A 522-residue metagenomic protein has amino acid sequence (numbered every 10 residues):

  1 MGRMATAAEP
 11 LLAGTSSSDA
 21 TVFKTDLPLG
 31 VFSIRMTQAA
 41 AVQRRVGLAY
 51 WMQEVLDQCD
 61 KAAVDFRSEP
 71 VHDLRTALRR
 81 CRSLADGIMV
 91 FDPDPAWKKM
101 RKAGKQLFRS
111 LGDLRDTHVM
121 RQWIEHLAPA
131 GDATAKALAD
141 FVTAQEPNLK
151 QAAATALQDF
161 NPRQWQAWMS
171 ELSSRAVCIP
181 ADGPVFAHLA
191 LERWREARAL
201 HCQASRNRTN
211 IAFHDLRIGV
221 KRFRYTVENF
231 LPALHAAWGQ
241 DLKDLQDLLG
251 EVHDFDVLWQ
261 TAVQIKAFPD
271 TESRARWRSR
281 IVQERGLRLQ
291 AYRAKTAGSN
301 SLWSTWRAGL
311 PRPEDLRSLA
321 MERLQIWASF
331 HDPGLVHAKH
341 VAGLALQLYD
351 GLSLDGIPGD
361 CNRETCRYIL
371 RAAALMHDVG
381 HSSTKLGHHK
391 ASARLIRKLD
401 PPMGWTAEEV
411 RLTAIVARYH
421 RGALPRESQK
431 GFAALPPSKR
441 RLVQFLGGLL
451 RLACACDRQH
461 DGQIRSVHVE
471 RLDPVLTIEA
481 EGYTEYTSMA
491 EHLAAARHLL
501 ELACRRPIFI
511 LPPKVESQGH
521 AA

Functional and structural regions predicted by a protein language model:
G2-D315: Function-determining surface determinants
A39-A40, D182, A320-H340, L375-H381: Active-site flanking loop/helix segments enriched in acidic
Q53-L56, D60, R195-R198, C202 (+4 more regions): Amphipathic, well-packed alpha-helical segments that form the structural scaffold of globular domains
F223, E322-D332, Q429-R440, E481-T484: Short hinge/gating elements
E314-M321, R367, V469-L472: Flexible hinge/switch segments at interdomain interfaces of large molecular machines
A328, H337, Y349-V469: Divalent metal-dependent catalytic cores for phosphoryl transfer on phosphate-bearing substrates
Q459-I510: Low-complexity, glycine/alanine/valine/leucine- and proline-rich hydrophobic stretches
L511-A522: Short proline/glycine- and acidic-rich turn/helix-capping motifs at secondary-structure junctions
